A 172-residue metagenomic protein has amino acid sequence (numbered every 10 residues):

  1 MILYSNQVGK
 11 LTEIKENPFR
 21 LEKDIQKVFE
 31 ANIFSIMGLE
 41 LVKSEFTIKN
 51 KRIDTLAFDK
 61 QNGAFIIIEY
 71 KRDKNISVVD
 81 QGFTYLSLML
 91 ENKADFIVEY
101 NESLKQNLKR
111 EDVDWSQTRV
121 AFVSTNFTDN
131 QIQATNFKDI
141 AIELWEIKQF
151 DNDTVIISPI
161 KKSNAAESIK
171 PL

Functional and structural regions predicted by a protein language model:
M1-L172: Charged, terminal alpha-helix-loop-beta segments that serve as non-catalytic nucleic-acid engagement and/or assembly
